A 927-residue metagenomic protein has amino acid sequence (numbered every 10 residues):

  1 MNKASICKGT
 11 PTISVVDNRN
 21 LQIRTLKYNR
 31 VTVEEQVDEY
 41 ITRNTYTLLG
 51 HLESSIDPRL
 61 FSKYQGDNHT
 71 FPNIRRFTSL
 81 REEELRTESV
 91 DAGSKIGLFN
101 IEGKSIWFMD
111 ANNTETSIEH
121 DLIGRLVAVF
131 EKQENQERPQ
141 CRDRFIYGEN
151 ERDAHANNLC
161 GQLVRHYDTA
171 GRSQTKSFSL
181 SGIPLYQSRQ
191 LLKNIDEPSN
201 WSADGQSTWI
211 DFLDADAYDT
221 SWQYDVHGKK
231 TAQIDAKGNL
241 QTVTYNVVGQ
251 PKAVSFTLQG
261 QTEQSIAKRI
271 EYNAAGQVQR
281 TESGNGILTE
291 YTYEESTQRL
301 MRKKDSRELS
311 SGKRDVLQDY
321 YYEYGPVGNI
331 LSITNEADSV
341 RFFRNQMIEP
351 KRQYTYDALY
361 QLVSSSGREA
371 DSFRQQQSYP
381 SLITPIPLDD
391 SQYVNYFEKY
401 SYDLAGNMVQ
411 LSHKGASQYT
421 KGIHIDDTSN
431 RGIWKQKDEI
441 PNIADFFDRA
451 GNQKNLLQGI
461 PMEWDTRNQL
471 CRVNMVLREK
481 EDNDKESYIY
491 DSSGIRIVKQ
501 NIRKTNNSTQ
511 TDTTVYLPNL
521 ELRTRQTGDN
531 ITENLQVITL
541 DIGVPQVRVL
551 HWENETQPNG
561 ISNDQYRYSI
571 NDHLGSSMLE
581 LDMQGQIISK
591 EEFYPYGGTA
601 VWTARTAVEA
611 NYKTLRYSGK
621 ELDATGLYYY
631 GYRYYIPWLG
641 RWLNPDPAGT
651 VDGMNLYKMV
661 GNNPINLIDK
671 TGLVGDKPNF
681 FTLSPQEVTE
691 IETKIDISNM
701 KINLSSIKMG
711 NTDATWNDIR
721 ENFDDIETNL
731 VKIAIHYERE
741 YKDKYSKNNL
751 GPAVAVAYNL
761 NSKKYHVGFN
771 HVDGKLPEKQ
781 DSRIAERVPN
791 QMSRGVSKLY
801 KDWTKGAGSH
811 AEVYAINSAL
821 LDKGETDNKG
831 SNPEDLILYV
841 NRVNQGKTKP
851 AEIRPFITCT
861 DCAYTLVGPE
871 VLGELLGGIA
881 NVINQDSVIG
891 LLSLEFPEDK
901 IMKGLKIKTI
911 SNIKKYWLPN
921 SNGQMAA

Functional and structural regions predicted by a protein language model:
M1-T42, T47-H51, G205, A217-D219 (+1 more regions): Thioester-forming pentapeptide GCGEQ
N2, Y28-N29, A337-F343, E555-Q557 (+2 more regions): Short, basic/aromatic recognition patches
S14-L21, L48-H51, P58, Q190-L191 (+8 more regions): Glycine-rich, acidic and aromatic/proline-enriched surface loops and short helix-turn segments that act as binding
T32, F61-I74, D91, V127-V164 (+4 more regions): Acidic/glycine-rich beta-solenoid
Q36, T45-L49, Y64-R81, R86-D91 (+2 more regions): Hydrophobic, small-residue-rich alpha-helical packing segments that form membrane-like cores
P558-G631: A motif-centric feature for acidic-aromatic and gly/ser/thr-rich catalytic loops and repeats
G585-W602, A610-N611, G626-L627, Y632-R633 (+1 more regions): Short turn/helix-capping motifs enriched in Asx and small/polar residues
K677-A927: Zinc-dependent deaminase catalytic domain
